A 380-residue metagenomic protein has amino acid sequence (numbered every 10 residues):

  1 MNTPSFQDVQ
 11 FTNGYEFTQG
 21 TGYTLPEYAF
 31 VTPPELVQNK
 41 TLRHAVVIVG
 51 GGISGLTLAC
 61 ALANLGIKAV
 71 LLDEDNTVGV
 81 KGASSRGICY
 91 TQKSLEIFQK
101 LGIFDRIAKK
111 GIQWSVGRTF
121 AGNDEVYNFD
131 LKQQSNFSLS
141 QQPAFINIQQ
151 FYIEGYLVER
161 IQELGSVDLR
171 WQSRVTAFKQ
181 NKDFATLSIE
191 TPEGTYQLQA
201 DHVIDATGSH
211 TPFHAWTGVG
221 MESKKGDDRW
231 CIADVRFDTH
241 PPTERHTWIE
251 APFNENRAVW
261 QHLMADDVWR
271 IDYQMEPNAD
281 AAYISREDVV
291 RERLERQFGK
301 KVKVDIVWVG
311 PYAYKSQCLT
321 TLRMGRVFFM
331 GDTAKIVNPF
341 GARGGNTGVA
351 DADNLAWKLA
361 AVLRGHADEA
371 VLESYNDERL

Functional and structural regions predicted by a protein language model:
M1-V46, A61-L65: Extreme N-terminal leader/targeting segments of oxidoreductases
T3-E16, K81-R160: Active-site-adjacent segment of FAD-dependent monooxygenases/related oxidoreductases
L42-H44, P192-H202: Core beta-strand elements of the Rossmann-like FAD/NAD(P) dinucleotide-binding domain in flavoenzyme oxidoreductases
G50-I53, Q150: Glycine-rich Rossmann-fold phosphate-binding loop(s) that bind the pyrophosphate of adenine dinucleotide cofactors
I53-C60, D75, L157, I306 (+1 more regions): Conserved mid-domain beta->alpha element of the FAD-binding
A63-S85: Glycine-rich FAD pyrophosphate-binding loop
E159, H202, A206-Y314: Conserved FAD-binding catalytic core of PHBH/FMO-like flavoproteins
W171-T186, Y312: A conserved short coil-to-beta-strand element within the FAD-binding core of flavoproteins
